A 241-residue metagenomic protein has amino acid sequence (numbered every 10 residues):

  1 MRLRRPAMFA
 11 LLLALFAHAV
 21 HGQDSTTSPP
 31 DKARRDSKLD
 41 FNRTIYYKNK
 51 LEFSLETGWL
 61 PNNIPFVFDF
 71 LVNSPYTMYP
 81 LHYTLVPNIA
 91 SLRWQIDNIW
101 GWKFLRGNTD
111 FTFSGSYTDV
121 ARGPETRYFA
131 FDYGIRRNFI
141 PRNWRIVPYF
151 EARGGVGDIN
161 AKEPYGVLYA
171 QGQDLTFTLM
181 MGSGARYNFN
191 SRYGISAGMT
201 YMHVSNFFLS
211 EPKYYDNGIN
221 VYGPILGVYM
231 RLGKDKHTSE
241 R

Functional and structural regions predicted by a protein language model:
M1-Y47, K234-R241: Cleavable N-terminal export/targeting peptides
F41-K50, I96-T109, G123-E125, I140-V147 (+2 more regions): Short loop/turn motifs that connect adjacent beta-strands in outer-membrane beta-barrel proteins
T44-N49, N62-F68, G184, N190-R241: Predominantly the C-terminal beta-signal and adjacent terminal strand-loop region of outer-membrane beta-barrel
N49-L51, H82-N88, E125-F131, I146 (+2 more regions): Residues that define the transmembrane beta-barrel architecture of outer-membrane proteins
L55, N88-N98, Y117, F131-R137 (+4 more regions): Residues on the lipid-exposed face of transmembrane beta-strands in outer-membrane beta-barrel proteins
L60-P87: Surface-exposed strand-loop-strand hairpins of Gram-negative outer-membrane beta-barrel proteins
P61-V67, N98-W100, D119-G123, P141-N143 (+3 more regions): Gram-negative outer-membrane beta-barrel proteins
S74-P80, T118-R122, G166-Q171, L209-D216: Extracellular loop and loop/strand-boundary signature of outer-membrane beta-barrel proteins
